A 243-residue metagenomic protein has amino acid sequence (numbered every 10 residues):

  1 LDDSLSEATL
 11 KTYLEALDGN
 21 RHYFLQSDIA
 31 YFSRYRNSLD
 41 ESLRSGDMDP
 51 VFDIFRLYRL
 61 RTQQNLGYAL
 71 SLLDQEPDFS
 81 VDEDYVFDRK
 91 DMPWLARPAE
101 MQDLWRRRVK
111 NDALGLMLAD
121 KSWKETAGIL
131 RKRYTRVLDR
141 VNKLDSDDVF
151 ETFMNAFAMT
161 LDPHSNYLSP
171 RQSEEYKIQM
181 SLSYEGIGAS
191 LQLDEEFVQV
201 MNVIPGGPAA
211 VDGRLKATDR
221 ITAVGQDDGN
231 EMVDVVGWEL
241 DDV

Functional and structural regions predicted by a protein language model:
L1-S80: Charged, amphipathic alpha-helical regulatory modules used for macromolecular assembly or allosteric control
D3, E7-E15, A30, N37 (+12 more regions): Solvent-exposed, polar/charged alpha-helical surfaces in well-ordered, non-transmembrane soluble domains, broadly
S4-A8, S27, R34, D162 (+2 more regions): Extracytoplasmic
Y13, L191-L193, N202-I204, G225-Q226: Flexible glycine-/small-residue-rich
L60-E195, G206: Extended, domain-scale alpha-helical bundle/helix-rich regions
P163, V198, A209-V211, G229-M232: Short beta-strands and strand-coil junctions in structured, solvent-facing domains, enriched
P205-R220: PDZ/PDZ-like domain micro-motif
R220-V243: PDZ domains, with a preference for the canonical peptide-binding region formed by the helix
